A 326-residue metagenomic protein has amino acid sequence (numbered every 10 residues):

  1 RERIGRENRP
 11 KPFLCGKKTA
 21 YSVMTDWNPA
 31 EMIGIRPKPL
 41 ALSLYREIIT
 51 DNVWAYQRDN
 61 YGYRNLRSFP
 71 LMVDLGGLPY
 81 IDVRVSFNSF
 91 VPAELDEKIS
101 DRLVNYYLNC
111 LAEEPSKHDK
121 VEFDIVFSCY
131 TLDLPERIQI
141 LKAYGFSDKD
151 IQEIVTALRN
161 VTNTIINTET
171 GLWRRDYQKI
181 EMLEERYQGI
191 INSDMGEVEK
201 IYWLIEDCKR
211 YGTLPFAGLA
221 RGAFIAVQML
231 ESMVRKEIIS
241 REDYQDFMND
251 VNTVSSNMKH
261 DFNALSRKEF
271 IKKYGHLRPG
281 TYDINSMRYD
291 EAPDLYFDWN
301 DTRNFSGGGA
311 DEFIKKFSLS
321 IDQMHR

Functional and structural regions predicted by a protein language model:
R1-S318, D322-H325: Conserved divalent-metal-coordinating catalytic cores that perform phosphate/pyrophosphate/nucleotidyl transfer
